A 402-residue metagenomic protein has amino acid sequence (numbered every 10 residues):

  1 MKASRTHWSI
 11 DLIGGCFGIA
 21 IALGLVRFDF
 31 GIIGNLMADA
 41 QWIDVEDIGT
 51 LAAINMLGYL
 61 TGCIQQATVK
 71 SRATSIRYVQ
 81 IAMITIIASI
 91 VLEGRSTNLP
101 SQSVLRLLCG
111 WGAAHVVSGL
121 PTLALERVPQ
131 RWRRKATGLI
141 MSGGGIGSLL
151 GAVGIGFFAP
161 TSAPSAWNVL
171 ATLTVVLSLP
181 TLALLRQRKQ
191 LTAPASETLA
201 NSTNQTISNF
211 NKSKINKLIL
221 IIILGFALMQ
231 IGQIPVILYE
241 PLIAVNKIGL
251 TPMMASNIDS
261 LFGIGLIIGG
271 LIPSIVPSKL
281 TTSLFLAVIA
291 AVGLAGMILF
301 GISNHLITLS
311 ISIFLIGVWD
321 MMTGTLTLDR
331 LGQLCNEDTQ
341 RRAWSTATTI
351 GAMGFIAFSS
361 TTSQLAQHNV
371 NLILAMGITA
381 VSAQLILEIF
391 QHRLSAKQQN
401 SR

Functional and structural regions predicted by a protein language model:
H7-I32, N216-G232, F314, V318: Pair of pore-lining "gating" transmembrane helices in MFS-fold secondary transporters
F30-G31, I219-D259: Extracytoplasmic gate region of multi-pass secondary transporters
G62-T74, G269-T281, A366: Helix-to-loop junctions at the C-terminal end of transmembrane segments in multipass secondary transporters
R77-V91, L284-I298: Structural signature of the two symmetry-related core transmembrane helices
P100-L108, I307-L315: Paired small-residue
L105-G143: Cytoplasmic helix-loop-helix junction between adjacent transmembrane helices in 12-TM secondary transporters
W132, G138-R186: Helix-loop-helix hairpin linking two adjacent transmembrane segments in secondary transporters
E337-N369: A late C-terminal transmembrane helix in Major Facilitator Superfamily
